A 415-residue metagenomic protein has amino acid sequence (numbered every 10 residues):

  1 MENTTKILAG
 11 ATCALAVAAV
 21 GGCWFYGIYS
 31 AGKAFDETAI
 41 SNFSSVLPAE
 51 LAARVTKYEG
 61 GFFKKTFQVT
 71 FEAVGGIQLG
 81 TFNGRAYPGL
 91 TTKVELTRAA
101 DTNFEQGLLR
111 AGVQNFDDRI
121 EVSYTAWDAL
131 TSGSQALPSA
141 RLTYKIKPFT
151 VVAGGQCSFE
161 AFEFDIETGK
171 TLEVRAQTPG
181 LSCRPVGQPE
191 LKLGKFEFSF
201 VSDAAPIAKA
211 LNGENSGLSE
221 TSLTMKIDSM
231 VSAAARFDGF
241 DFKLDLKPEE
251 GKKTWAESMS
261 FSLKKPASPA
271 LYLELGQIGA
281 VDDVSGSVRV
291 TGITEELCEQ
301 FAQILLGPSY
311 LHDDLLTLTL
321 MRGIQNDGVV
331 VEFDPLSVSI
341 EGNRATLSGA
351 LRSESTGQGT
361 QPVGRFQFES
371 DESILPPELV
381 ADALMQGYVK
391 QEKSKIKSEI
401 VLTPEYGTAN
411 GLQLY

Functional and structural regions predicted by a protein language model:
M1-G21: N-terminal Sec-pathway targeting helices
G10, G21-Y415: Glycine-rich, small/hydroxylated-residue low-complexity segments
